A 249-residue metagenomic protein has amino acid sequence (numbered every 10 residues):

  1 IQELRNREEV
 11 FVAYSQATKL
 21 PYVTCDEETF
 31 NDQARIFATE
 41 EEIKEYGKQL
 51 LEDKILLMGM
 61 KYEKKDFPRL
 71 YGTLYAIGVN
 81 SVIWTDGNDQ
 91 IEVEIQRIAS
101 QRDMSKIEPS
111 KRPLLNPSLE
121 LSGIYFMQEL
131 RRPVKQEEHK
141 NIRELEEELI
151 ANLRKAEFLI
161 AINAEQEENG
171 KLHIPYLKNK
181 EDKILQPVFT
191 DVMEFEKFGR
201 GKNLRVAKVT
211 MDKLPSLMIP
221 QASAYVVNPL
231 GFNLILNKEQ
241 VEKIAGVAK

Functional and structural regions predicted by a protein language model:
I1-K249: An interfacial alpha-helical scaffold signature
